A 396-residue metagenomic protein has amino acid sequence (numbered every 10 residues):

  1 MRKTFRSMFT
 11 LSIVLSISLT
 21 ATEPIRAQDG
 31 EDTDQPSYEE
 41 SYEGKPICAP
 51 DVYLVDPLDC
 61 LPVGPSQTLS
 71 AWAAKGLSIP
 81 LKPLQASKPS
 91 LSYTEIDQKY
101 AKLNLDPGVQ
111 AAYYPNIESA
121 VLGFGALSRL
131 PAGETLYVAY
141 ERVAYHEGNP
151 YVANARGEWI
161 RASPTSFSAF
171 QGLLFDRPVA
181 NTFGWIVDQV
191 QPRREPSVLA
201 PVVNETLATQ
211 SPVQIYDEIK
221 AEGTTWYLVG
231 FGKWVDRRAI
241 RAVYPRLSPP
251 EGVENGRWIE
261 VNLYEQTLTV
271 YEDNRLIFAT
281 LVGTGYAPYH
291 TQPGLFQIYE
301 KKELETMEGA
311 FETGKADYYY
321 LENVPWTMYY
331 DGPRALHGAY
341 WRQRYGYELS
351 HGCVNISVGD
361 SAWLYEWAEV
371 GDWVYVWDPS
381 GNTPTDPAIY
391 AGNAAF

Functional and structural regions predicted by a protein language model:
M1-F9: Bacterial N-terminal signal peptides that target proteins for export
T10-T20: Bacterial N-terminal signal peptides
E23-R26: Sec/Tat signal peptide C-region and signal peptidase I cleavage site
Q28-T33, G252-E254, F278-L281, Y286 (+2 more regions): Exported/periplasmic cell-wall-interacting domains
D29-K102, V152-W185, L228-W258, G392-A395: Boundary regions of SH3-family modules and the immediately adjacent low-complexity/disordered segments in eukaryotic
E40-S41, P50-L61, S66-L69, S119-Y145 (+1 more regions): Conserved beta-strand/loop element in small beta-rich adapter and peptidoglycan-binding domains
N104-D106, A112-P115, R177-Y216: Short, solvent-exposed interaction modules
V202-T206, Y216-P293: Cell wall/extracellular polymer interaction/catalysis modules
